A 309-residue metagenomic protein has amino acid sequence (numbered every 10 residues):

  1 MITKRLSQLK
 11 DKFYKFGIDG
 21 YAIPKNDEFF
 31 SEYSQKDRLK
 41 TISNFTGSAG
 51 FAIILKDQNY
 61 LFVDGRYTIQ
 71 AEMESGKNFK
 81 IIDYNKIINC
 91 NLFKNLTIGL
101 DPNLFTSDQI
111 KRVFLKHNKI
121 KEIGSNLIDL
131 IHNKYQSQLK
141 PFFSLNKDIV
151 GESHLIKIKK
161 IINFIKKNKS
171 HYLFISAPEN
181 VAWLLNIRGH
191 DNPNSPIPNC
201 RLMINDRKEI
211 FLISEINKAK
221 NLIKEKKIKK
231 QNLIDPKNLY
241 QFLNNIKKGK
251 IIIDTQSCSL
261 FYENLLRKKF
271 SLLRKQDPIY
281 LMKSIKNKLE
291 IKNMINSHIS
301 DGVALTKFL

Functional and structural regions predicted by a protein language model:
M1-L92, F105, Q109-N244, I299-S300 (+1 more regions): N-terminal accessory/capping or targeting/presequence segment of soluble
L96, L222-D277: Conserved catalytic alpha/beta cores of large enzymes that bind or transform nucleotide phosphates and polynucleotides
I98, M294: Divalent metal-coordination and catalytic microenvironments
L100-P102: Well-ordered alpha/beta subsegment
L104-T106, S257-C258: Acidic, metal-coordinating catalytic cores used for nucleic-acid/nucleotide bond scission and strand-transfer chemistry
L115-S137, S259-N293: Terminal amphipathic helices with adjacent charged low-complexity linkers/tails
T306-L309: C-terminal helix-coil-helix/basic helical segment that borders enzyme active sites and/or dimer interfaces and provides
